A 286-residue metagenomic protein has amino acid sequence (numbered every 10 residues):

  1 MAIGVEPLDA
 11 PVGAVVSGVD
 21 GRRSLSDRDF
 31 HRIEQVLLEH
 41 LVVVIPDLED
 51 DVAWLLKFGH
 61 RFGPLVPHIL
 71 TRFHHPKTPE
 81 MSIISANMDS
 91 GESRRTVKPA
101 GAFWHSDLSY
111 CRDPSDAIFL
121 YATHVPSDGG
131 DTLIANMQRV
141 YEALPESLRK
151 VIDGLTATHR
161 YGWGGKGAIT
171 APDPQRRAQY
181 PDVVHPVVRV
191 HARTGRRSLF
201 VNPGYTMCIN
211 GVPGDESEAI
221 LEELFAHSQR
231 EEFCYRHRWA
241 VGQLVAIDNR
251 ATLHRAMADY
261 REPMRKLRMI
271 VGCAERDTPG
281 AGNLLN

Functional and structural regions predicted by a protein language model:
M1-L244, R250-N286: Non-heme Fe(II) oxygenase catalytic core, chiefly the N-lobe of the double-stranded beta-helix
